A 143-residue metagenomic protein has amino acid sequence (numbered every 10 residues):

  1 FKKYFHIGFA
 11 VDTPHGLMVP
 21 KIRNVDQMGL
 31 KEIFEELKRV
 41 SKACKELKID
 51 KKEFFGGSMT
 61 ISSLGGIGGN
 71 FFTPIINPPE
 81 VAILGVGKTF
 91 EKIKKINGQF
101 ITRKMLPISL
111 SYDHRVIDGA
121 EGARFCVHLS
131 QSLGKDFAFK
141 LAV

Functional and structural regions predicted by a protein language model:
F1-V143: C-terminal catalytic/motor cores of large multi-domain enzyme assemblies
